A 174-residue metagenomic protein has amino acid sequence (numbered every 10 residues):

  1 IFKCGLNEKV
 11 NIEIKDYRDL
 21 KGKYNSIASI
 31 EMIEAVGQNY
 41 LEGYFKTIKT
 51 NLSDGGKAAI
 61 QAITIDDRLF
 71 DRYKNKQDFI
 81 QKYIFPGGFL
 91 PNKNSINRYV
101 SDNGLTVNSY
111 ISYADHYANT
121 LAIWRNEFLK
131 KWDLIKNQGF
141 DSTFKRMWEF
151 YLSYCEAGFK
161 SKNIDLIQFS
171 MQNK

Functional and structural regions predicted by a protein language model:
I1: Conserved hydrophobic residues forming the short capping helix/wall of the S-adenosyl-L-methionine
C4-Y17: Conserved SAM-binding strand-loop segment of SAM-dependent methyltransferases
L6, G22-N25, M171: ATP-dependent adenylate-handling active sites, centered on carboxylate activation for C-N bond formation
K15-I30: A short acidic, Gly/Pro-enriched loop at the edge of an enzyme's catalytic core that lines a small-molecule cofactor
A35-V36: A short His-aromatic
E42-K57: A short glycine-rich, Lys/Arg-flanked "PGG" loop and its adjoining helix->strand segment in the class I
Q61: Alpha/beta-hydrolase-fold catalytic nucleophile elbow
T64-K174: Substrate-binding/catalytic lobe of Class I Rossmann-like enzymes that use SAM or dcSAM, i.e., the mid-to-C-terminal
